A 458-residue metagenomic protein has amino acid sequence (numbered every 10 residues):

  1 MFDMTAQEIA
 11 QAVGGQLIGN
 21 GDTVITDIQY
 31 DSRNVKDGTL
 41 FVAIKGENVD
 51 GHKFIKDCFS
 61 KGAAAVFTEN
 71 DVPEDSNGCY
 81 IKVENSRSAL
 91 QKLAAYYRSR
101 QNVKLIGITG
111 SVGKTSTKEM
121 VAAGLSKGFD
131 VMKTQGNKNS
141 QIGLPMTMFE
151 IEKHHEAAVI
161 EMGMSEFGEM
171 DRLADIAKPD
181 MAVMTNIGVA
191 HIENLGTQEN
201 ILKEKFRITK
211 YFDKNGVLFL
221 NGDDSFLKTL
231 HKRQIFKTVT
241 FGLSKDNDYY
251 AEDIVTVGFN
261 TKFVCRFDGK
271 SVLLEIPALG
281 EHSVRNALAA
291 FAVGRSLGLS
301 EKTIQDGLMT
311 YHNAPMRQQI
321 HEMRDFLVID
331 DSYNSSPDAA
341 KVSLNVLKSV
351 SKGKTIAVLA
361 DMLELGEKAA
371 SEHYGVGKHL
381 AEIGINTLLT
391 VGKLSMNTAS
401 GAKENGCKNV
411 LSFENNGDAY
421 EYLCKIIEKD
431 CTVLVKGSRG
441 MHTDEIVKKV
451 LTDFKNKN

Functional and structural regions predicted by a protein language model:
M1-K92, Y96, Y250, V350-K352 (+3 more regions): N-terminal leader/targeting and accessory segments in enzymes
E8-Q11, S88-L218, G222, F226-Q234 (+3 more regions): Phosphate-binding loop of NTP-binding sites
I9, T39, C58, L93 (+13 more regions): Residue-level signal for inorganic ion chemistry
A10-A12, P73-S76, V183-V328, K352-G353 (+2 more regions): Acidic, Mg2+-coordinating active-site environments of NTP-dependent enzymes
N48, N313-A314, S332-G406, N456-N458: Active-site beta-alpha connecting loops in nucleotide-dependent enzymes
E69, V103-T109, V183-V189, N221 (+6 more regions): Short beta-strands and strand-loop turn motifs
I81-N85, V410-A419: Short acidic-hydrophobic, aromatic-tinged amphipathic segments that line or gate anion-handling sites
I108, P315-R317, G440, D444-K448: ATP-dependent carboxylate/acyl-activation modules
